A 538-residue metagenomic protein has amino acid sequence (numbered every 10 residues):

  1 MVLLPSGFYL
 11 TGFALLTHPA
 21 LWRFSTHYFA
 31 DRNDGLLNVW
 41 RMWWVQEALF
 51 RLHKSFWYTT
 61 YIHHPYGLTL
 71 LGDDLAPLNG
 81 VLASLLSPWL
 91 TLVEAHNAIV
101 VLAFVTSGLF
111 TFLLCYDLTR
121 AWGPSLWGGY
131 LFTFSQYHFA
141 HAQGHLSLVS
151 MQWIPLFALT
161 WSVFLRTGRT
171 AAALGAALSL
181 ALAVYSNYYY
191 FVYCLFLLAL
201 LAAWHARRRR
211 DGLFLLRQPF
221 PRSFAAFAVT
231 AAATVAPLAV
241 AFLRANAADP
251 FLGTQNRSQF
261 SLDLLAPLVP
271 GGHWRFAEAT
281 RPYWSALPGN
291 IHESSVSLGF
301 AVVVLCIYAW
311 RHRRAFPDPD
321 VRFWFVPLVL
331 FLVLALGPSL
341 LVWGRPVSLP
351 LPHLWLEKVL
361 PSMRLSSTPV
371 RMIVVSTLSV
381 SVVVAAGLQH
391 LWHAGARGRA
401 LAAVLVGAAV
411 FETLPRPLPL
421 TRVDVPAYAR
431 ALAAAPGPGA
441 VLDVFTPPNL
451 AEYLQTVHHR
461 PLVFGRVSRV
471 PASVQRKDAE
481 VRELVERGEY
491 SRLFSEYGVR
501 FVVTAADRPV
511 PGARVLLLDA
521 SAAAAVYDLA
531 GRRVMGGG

Functional and structural regions predicted by a protein language model:
M1, D117-R120, V163-L174, A203-P219 (+3 more regions): Membrane-interface junctions at the ends of membrane-embedded or membrane-associated helices
M1-P19, P219-V229, R311, A315-L328 (+2 more regions): Start-transfer (signal-anchor) and selected internal transmembrane alpha helices of multi-pass inner/ER membrane
Y9-T11, V100-L118, G123-R208, F224-F227 (+2 more regions): Membrane-embedded helix bundles of polyisoprenyl
G12-S107, T133-M151, S186, F260-A286 (+2 more regions): Membrane-interface coil-to-helix junctions
P77-V81, A232, Q259-R311, P317-V326 (+3 more regions): Alpha-helical transmembrane segments at the extracellular/periplasmic loop-to-helix junctions of multi-pass membrane
R209-F224, C306-L351, H393-G398: Membrane-interface helix-loop-helix junctions at transmembrane boundaries of multi-pass membrane enzymes, predominantly
F227-A232, V329, V382, L388-L414: Signature aromatic-anchored transmembrane alpha helix within multi-pass, membrane-resident enzymes that catalyze glycan
R314, G407-G538: Extracytoplasmic
